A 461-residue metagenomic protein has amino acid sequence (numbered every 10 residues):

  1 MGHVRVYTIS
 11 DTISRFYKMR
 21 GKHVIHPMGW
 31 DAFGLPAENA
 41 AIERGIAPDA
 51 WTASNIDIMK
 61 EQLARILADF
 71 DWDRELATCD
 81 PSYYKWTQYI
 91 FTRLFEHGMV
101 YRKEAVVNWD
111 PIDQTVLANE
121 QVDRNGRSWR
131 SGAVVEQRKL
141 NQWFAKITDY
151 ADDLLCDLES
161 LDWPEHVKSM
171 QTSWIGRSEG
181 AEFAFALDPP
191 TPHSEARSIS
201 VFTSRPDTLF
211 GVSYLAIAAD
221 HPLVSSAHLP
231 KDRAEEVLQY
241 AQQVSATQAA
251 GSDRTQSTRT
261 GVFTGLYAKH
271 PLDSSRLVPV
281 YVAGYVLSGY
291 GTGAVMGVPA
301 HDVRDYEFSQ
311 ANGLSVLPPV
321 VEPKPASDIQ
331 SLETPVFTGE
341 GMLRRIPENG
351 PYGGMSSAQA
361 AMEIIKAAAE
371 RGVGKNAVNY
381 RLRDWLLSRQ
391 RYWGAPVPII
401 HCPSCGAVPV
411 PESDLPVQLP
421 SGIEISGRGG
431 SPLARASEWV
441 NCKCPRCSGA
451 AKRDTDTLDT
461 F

Functional and structural regions predicted by a protein language model:
M1-I46, T52, E75-I90, T203-S204 (+2 more regions): N-terminal catalytic cores of NTP/NDP-binding nucleotidyl/phosphoryl-transfer enzymes
S10, H23, H221-E322, I329 (+1 more regions): Catalytic alpha/beta core of large soluble enzyme barrels
R44-I199, P222, A294-R446, A450: Residue patterns forming the tRNA-binding/recognition surfaces of aminoacyl-tRNA synthetases and related DALR
A145-K146, S200-F202, T208-A218, V278-V282 (+1 more regions): Short hydrophobic-aromatic micro-motifs
T172-I175, T255-G261, D459: Short Gly/Pro-enriched turn/cap motifs at secondary-structure boundaries
S178-E182, S213, F263-G265, T457-L458: Short glycine-rich loop/turn motifs
A196, L209, S225-S226: Long C-terminal interaction/binding lobes of large macromolecular proteins
S448-F461: Non-catalytic terminal/interface segments that mediate subunit docking, oligomerization, and allosteric communication
